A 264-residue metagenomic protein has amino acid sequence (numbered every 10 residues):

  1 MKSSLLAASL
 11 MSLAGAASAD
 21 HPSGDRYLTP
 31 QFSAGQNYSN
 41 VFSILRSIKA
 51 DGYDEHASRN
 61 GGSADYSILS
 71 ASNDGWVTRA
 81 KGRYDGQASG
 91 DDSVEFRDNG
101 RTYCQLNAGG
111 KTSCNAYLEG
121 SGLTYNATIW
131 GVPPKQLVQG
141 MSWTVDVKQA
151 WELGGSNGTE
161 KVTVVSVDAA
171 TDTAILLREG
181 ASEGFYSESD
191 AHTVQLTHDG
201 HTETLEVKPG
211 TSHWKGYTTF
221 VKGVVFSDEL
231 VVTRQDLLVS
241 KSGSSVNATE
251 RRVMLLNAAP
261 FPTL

Functional and structural regions predicted by a protein language model:
K2-A8: Sec-dependent signal peptide recognition, specifically the positively charged N-region followed immediately by
A14-A16: N-terminal signal peptide c-region/cleavage motif recognized by signal peptidases
A19-R26, S113-P133: Amphipathic/hydrophobic helical signal segments and adjacent flexible N-terminal regions that mediate secretion
D20-D98, V147-L264: Acidic, serine/threonine-rich low-complexity disordered tracts
G82-G120: An acidic-aromatic
S121-V165: Extracytoplasmic beta-rich ectodomain segments of secreted or membrane-anchored proteins
